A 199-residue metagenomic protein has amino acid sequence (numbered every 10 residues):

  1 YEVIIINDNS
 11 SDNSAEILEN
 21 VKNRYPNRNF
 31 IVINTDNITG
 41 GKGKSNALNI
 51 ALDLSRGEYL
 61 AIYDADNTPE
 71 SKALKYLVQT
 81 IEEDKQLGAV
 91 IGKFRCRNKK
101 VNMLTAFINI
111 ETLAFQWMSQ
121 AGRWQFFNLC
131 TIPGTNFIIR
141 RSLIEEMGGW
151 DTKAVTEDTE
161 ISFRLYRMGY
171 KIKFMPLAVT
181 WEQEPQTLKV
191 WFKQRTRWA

Functional and structural regions predicted by a protein language model:
Y1-N7: Hydrophobic targeting segments
N7-I17, N37-T39: A conserved acidic beta->alpha catalytic loop
D8, Y63-A65: Active-site acidic Asp-centered loop
S11, N67-T68, F94: Acidic metal-phosphate-binding loop of nucleotide-sugar-dependent transferases
K22-G57, S71-V155, F192, T196-A199: Long helical/loop segments within the catalytic core of UDP-sugar-dependent glycosyltransferases, especially the large
L60: Short aromatic/hydrophobic "clamp" motif used to bind/position activated sugar donors
K153, S162-T180: Catalytic donor-sugar/metal-binding loop of nucleotide-sugar-dependent glycosyltransferases
P176-V190: Active-site donor/metal-binding and catalytic loop motifs of nucleotide-sugar-dependent glycosylation enzymes
